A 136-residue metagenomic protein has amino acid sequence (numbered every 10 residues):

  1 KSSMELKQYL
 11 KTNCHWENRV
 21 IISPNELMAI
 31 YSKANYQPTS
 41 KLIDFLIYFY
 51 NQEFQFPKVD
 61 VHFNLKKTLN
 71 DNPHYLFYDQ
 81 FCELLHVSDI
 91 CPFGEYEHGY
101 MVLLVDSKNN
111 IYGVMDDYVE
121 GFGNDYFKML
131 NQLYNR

Functional and structural regions predicted by a protein language model:
K1-M101: A surface-exposed partner-binding patch
A34, D117-G121: Conserved aromatic-histidine-acidic binding/catalytic patches
E97, D116, N124-Y126: Polar low-complexity intrinsically disordered regions enriched in Ser/Thr and small residues
E97-Y100, N110, Y118-V119: Short, solvent-exposed loop/turn segments at secondary-structure junctions
V105-K108: Short acidic-glycine loop/turn motifs at beta-strand connectors
G121-R136: Compact, glycine/acidic-enriched structural inserts
